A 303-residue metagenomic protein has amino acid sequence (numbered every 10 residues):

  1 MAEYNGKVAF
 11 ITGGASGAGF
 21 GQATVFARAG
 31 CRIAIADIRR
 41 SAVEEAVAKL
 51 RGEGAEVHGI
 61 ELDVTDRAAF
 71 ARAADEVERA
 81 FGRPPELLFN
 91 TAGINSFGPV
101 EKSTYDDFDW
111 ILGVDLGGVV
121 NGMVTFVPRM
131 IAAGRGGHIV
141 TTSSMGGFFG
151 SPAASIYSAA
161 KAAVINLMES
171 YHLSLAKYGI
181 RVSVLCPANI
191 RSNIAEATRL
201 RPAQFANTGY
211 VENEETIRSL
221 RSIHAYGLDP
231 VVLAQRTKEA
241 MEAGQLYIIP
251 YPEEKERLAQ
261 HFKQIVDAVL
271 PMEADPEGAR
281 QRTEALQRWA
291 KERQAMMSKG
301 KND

Functional and structural regions predicted by a protein language model:
A2-A34: Canonical Rossmann dinucleotide-binding motif of NAD(H)/NADP(H)-dependent dehydrogenases/reductases, specifically
R40-S41, E61-R72, Y105: The beta1-alpha1 cofactor-binding region of Rossmann-like NAD(H)/NADP(H)-dependent oxidoreductases
P99-V100, T104-L112: Substrate-binding pocket helix/loop in short-chain dehydrogenase/reductase
E101, F149-S155: Active-site loop immediately N-terminal to the catalytic Tyr-X3-Lys motif of short-chain dehydrogenase/reductase
M123, A160: Active-site helix of classical SDR
S144: Residue(s) in the substrate-gating loop at a strand-loop-helix junction that position the organic substrate next
K177-E253: SDR active-site lid
